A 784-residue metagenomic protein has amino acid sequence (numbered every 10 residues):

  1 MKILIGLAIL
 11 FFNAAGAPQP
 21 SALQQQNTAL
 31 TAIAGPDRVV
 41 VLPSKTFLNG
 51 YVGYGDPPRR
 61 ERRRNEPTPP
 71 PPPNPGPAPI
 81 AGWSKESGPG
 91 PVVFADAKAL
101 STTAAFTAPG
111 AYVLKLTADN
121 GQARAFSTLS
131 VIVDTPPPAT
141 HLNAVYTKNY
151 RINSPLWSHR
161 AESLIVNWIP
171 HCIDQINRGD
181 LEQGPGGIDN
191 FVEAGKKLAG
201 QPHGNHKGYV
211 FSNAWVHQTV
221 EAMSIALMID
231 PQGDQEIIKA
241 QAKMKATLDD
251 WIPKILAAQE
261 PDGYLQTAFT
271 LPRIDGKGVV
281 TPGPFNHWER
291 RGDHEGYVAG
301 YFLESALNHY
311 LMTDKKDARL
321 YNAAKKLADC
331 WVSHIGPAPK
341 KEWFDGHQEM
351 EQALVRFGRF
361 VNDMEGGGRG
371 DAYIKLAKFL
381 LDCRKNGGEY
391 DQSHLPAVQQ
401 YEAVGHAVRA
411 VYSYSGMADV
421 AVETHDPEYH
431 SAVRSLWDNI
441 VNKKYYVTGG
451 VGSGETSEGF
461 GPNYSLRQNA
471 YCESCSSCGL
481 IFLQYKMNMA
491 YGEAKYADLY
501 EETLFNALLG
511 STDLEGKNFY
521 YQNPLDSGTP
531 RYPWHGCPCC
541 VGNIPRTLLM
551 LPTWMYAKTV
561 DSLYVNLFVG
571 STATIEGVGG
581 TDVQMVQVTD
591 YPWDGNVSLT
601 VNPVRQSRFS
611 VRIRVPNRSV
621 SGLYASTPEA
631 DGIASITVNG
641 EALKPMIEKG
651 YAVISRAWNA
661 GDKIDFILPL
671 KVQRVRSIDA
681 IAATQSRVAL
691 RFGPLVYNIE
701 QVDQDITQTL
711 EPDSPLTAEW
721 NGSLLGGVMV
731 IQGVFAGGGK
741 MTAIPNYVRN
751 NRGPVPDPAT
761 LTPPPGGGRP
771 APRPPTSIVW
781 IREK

Functional and structural regions predicted by a protein language model:
T28-G35: Proline-enriched interdomain boundary motifs that mark the N-terminal boundary and often initiate the first structured
N49-P58, P70-P75, E86: Acidic, Ser/Thr
I80-A104: Surface-exposed, flexible coil segments in extracellular/virion-facing regions
L100-P109, I654-R656: Solvent-exposed segments in extracellular or luminal domains encompassing
A125-D134: C-terminal edge beta-strand
P137-A242, A246, G276-M312, Q348-D371 (+2 more regions): Aromatic (Trp/Tyr) and acidic
V433, D498-N506, S511-N602, L623-V638 (+3 more regions): C-terminal beta-rich recognition modules with glycine/proline-rich loops and embedded aromatic residues
